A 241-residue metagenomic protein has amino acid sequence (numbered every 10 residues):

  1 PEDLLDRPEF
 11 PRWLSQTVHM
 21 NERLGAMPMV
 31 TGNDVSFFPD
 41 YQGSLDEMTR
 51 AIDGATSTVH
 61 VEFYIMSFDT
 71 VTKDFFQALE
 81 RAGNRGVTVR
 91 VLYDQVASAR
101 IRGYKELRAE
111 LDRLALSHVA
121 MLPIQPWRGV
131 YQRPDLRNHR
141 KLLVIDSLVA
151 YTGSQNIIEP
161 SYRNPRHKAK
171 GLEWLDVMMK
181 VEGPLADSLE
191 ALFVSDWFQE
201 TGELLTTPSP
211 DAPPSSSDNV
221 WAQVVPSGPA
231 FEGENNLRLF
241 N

Functional and structural regions predicted by a protein language model:
P1-N241: N-terminal localization/anchoring segments of enzymes in phospholipid and broader phosphate metabolism
